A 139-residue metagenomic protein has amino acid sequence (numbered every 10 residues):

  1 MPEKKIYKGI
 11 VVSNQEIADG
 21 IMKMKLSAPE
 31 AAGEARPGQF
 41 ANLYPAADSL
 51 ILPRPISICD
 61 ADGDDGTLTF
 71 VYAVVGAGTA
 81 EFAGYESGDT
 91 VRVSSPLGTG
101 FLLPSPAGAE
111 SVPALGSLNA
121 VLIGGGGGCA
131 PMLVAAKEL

Functional and structural regions predicted by a protein language model:
P2-D89: Ferredoxin-reductase
A77-L139: FNR/FR-type flavoprotein reductase catalytic core
